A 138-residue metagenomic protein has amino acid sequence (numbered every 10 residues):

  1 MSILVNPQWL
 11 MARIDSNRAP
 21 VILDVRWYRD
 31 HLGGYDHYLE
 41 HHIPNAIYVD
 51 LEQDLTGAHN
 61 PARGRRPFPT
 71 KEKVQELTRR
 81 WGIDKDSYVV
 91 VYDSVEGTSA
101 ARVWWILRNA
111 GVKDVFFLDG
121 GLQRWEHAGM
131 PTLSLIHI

Functional and structural regions predicted by a protein language model:
M1-I136: Cytosolic catalytic domains that perform sulfur/thiol-centered chemistry
